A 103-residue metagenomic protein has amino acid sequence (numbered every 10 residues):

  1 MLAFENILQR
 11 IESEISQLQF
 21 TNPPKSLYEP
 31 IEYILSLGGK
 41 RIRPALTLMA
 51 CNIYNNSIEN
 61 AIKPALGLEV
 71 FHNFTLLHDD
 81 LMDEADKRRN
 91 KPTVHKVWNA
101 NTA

Functional and structural regions predicted by a protein language model:
M1-Q19: N-terminal amphipathic/basic leader segments beginning at the initiator methionine
S16, F20-A103: Mg2+-dependent prenyl diphosphate-binding active-site environment of isoprenoid biosynthetic enzymes
